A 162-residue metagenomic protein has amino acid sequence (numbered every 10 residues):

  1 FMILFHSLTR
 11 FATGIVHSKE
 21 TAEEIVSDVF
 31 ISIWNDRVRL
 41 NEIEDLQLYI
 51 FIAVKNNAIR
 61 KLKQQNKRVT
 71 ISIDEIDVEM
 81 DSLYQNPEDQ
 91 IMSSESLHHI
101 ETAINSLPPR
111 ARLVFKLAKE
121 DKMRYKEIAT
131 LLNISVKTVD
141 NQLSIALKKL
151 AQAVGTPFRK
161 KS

Functional and structural regions predicted by a protein language model:
F1-K19, D36, I104: Amphipathic, Lys/Arg- and hydrophobic-enriched alpha-helical face
L4, Q142-I145: Residues within the DNA-recognition helix of helix-turn-helix
R10, E24-I31, E44-N56: Structural recognition of an alpha-helix C-terminal capping motif at a helix-to-coil junction
F30-D45, Q64-Q65: Sigma70-family region 2
V38, I52-I71: Arg/Lys-rich amphipathic alpha helix in sigma70-family domain 2
R68-M92: Internal acidic/polar
N105, P109, L113, D121-T138: Helix-turn-helix DNA-binding module
T130-L131, L147-S162: C-terminal edge and immediately downstream basic/flexible tail or linker adjoining helix-turn-helix-like DNA-binding
